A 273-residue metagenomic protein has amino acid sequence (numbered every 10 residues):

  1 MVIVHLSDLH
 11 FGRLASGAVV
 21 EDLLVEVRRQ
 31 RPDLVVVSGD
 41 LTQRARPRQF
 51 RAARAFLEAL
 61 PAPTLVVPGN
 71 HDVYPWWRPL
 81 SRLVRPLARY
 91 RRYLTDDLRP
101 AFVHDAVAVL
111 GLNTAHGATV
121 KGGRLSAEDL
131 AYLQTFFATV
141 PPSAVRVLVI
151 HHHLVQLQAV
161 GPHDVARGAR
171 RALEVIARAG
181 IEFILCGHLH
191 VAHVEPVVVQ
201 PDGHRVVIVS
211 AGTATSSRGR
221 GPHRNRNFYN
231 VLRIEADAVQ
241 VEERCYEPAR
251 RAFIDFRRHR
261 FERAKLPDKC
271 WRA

Functional and structural regions predicted by a protein language model:
M1-A59, P75-W76, D97, Y132-T135: N-terminal active-site segment of His-dependent metallophosphoesterases
L6-S7, V35-D40, T64-N70, N113 (+3 more regions): Active-site neighborhood of phospho(di)ester-bond hydrolases with catalytic His/Asp-centered motifs
G12-A15, Q43-R48, N70-R78, G117-K121 (+3 more regions): Active-site environment of divalent metal-dependent phosphoester hydrolases
S16-V19, R48-F50, P79, L125 (+4 more regions): Residues at alpha-helix caps and immediate loop-helix transition turns in enzyme cores, especially N- and C-cap
R51-T135, V140, V175-A177, D202: Extended active-site neighborhood of metal-dependent phosphoesterases/phosphodiesterases
P142-L157: Short acidic, glycine-rich surface-loop motifs adjacent to enzyme active sites
G161-E235: Conserved beta-sheet core of the metallophosphoesterase superfamily
R233-A273: A short C-terminal boundary segment appended to hydrolase-like catalytic domains
